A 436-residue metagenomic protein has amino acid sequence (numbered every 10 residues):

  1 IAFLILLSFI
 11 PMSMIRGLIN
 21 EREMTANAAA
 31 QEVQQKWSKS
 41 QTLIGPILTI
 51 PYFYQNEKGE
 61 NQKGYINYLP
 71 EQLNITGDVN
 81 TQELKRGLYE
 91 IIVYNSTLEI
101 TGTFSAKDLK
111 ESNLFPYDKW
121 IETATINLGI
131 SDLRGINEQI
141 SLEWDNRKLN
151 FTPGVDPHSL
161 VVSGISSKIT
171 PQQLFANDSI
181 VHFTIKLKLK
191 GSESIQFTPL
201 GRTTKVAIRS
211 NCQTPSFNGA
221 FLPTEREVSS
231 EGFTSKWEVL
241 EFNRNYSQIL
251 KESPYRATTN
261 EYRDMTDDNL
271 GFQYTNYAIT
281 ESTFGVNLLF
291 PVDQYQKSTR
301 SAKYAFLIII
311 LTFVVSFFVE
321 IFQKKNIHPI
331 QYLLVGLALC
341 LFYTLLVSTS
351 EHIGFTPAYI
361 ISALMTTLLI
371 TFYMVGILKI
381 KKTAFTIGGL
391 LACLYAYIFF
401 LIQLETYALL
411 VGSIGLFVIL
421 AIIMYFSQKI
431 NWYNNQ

Functional and structural regions predicted by a protein language model:
I1-G17: Hydrophobic alpha-helical transmembrane signal-anchor segments
M12-R16, P291-S301, F400, L404: Glycine- and acidic
I15-S40: Alpha-helical transmembrane signal-anchor/signal-peptide segments
E21, T25, A29, V286-Q294 (+1 more regions): Juxtamembrane loop-helix boundary motifs flanking transmembrane segments in multi-pass membrane proteins
Q34-K58: Short extracytoplasmic
Q35, E57-S282: Soluble non-transmembrane domains of integral membrane proteins
A278-I309, H328-P329: Cytosolic-side membrane-insertion boundary helix
F306-Q436: Generic detector of multi-pass transmembrane helix bundles and their immediately adjacent loops in polytopic membrane
